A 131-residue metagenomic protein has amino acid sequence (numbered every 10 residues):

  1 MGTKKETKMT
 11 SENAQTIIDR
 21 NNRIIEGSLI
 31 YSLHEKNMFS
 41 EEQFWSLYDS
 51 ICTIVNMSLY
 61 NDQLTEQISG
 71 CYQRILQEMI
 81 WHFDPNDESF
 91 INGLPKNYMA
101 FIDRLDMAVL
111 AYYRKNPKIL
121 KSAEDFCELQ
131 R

Functional and structural regions predicted by a protein language model:
G2-Y48: Short terminal alpha-helical segments
M9, I24, E42, S46 (+5 more regions): Alpha-helix boundary/N-cap detector
S28-F83: Amphipathic alpha-helical interaction modules
R74-R131: Amphipathic alpha-helical binding modules
